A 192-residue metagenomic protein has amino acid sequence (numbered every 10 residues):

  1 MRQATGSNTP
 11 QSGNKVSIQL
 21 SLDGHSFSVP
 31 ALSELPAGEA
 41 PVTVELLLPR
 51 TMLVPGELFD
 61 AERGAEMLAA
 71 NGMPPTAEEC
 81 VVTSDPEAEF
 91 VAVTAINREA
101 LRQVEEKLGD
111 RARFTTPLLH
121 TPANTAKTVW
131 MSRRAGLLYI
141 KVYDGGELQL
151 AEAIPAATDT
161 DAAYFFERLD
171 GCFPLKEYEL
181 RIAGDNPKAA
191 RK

Functional and structural regions predicted by a protein language model:
M1-K192: Hydrophobic/aromatic-enriched cytosolic interaction surfaces used to assemble or bind macromolecules
